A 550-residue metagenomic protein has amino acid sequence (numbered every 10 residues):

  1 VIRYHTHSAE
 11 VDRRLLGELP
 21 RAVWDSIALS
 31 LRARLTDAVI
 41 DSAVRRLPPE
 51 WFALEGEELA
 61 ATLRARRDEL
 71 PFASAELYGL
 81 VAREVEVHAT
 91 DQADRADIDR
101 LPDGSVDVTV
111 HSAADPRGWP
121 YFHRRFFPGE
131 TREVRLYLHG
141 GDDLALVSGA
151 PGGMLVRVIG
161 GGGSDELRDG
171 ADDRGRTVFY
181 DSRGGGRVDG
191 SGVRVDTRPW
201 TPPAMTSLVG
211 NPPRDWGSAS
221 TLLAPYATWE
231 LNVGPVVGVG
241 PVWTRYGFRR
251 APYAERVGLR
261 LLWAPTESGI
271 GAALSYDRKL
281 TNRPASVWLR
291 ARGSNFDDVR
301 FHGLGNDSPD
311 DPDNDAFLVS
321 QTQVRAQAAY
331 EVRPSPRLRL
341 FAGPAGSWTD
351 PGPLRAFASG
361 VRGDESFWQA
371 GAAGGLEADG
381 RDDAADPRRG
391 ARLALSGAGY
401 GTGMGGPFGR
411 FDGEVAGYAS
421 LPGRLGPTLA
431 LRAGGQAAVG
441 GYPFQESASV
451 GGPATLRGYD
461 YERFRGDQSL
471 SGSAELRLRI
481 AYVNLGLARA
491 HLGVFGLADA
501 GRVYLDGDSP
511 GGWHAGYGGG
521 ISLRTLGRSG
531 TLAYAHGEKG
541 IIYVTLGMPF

Functional and structural regions predicted by a protein language model:
V1-H123, P128-R135, G141, V147-L155 (+2 more regions): C-terminal catalytic region of ATP-dependent kinase domains
D91, G140, P151, L280-N282 (+2 more regions): A generic beta-sheet turn/junction motif
A96-D99, R117, L144-S148, E166-G170 (+8 more regions): Extended hydrophobic-aromatic, low-complexity segments
S148, I159, E166-R300, P351 (+5 more regions): Outer-membrane beta-barrel initiation region
V209-A219, G269-D277, S286-N306, D310-L318 (+5 more regions): C-terminal outer-membrane beta-barrel translocator/porin domains of Gram-negative envelope proteins and their
N232, Y246-F248, T281-R283, R333-R337 (+7 more regions): Outer-membrane beta-barrel channels and translocator barrels
Q323-R339: Hydrophobic alpha-helical hairpins/lids featuring a short glycine-rich hinge
A373-G374, G519-T525, G540-F550: Outer-membrane beta-barrel "beta-signal"
